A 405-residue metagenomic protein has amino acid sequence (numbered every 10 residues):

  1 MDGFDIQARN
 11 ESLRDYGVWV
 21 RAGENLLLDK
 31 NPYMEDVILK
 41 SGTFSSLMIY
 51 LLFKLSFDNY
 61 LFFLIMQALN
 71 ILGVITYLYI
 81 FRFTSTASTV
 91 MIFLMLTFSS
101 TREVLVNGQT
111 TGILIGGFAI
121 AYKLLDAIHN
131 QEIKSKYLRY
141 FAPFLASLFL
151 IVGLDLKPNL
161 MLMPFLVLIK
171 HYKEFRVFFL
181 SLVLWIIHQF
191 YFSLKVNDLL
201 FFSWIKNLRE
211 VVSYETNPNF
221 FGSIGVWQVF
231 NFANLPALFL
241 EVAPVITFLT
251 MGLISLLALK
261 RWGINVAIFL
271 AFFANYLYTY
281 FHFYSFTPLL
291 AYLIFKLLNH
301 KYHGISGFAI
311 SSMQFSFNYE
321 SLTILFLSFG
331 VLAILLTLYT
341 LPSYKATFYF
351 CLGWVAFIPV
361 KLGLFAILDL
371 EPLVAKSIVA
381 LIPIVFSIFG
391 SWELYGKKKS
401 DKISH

Functional and structural regions predicted by a protein language model:
M1-Y137, H171-H303, F365-L370, V374-A380 (+1 more regions): Primarily membrane-embedded glycan-assembly and transfer machineries that use lipid-linked glycans
M91-L96, F141-L145, F269, F273 (+1 more regions): Transmembrane alpha-helical segments of multi-pass membrane proteins
R102-I113, I151, L156-N159, M163 (+2 more regions): Helix-loop-helix junctions and helix-breaking kinks within/between transmembrane helices of multi-pass membrane
K136-P158, L162-L168, L270-L277, I310-S316: Membrane-interface alpha helices of multi-pass inner-membrane proteins
L298-H405: Aromatic-enriched
